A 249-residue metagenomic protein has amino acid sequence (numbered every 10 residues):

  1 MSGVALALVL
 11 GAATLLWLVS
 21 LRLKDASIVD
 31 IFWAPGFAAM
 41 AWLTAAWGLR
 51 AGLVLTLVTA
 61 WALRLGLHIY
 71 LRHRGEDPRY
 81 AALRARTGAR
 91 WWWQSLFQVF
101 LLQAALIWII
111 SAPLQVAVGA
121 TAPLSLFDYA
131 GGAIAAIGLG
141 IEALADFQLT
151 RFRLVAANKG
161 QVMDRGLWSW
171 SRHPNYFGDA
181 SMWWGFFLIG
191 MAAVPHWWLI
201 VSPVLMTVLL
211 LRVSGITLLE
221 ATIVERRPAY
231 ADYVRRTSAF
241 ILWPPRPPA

Functional and structural regions predicted by a protein language model:
M1, L18-S27, L43-G48: Short, hydrophobic transmembrane alpha-helix segments
G3-A13, G36-L65, S95, A105-Q148 (+1 more regions): Hydrophobic transmembrane alpha-helices
T14-D25, L67-H73: C-terminal ends of transmembrane helices
L18-V19, L83, I223, Y233: Broad structural signal for hydrophobic residues in well-ordered alpha-helices, predominantly aliphatic
L23, V29, P245-A249: Topogenic membrane-insertion module of multi-pass membrane proteins
D25-A39, D77-Q98, Q161-W168, A239: Juxtamembrane helix-capping/reentrant segments at transmembrane boundaries
G52-R90: A basic- and aromatic-enriched beta-loop-alpha substructure that forms the phosphate/nucleotide- and DNA/RNA-contacting
L101: Glycine-rich phosphate/pyrophosphate-binding loop and adjacent beta-alpha nucleotide/cofactor-binding cores
